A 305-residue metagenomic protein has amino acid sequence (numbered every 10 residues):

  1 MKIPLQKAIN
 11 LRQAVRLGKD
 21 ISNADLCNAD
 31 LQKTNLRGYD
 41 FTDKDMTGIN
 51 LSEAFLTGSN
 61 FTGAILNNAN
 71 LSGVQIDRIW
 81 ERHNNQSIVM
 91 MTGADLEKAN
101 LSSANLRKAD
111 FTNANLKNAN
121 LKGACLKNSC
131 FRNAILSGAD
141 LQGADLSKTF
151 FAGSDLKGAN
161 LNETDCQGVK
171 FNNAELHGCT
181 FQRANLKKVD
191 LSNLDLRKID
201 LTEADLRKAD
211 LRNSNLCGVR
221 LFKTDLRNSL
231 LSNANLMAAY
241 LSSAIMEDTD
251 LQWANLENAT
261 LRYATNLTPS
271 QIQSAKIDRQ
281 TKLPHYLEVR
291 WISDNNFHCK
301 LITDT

Functional and structural regions predicted by a protein language model:
M1-T305: Tandem repeat scaffolds
